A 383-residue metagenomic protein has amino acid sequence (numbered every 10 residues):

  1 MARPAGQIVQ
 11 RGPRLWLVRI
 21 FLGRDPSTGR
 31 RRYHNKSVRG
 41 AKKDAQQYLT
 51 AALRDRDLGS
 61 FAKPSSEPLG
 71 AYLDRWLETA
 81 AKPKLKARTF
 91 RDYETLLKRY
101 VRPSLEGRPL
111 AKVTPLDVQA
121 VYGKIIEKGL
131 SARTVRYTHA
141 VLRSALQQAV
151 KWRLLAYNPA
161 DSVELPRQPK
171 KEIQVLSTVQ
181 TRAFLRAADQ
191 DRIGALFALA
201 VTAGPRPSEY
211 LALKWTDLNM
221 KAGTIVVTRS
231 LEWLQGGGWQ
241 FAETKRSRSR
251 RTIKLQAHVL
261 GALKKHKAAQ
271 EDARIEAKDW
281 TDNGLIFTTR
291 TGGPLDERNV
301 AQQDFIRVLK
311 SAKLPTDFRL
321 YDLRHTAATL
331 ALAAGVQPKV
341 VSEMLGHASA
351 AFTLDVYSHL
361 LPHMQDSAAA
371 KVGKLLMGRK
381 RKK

Functional and structural regions predicted by a protein language model:
M1-R3, R186, A222, L231-V259 (+7 more regions): C-terminal secondary-structure termini that scaffold catalytic or DNA-interacting sites
M1-S37, T224, R229-E232, G236 (+1 more regions): Short, Arg/Lys-rich segments that mark the N-terminal edge of DNA/RNA- and chromatin-recognition modules
V18, V118, L142, L146 (+6 more regions): Short, basic/aromatic-rich helical patch in the C-terminal catalytic core of site-specific tyrosine
S37, A41, S65-G70, D74-P159 (+3 more regions): N-terminal core-binding DNA-recognition domain of tyrosine site-specific recombinases/integrases
G40-R56: A short, charged, amphipathic alpha-helix used as a generic interaction element across diverse proteins
K128, A132, R182-G194, A203 (+2 more regions): Short, basic (Lys/Arg/His-rich) helix/loop patches that form interaction surfaces in the mid-to-C-terminal regions
A132, R136-V141, K151-W215, M220-K221 (+5 more regions): Basic, Lys/Arg- and aromatic-enriched nucleic-acid-binding interface segment
D217-T224, P315, V336-V356, D366: Short, polar N-cap/turn motifs at the start of nucleic acid-interacting alpha helices
